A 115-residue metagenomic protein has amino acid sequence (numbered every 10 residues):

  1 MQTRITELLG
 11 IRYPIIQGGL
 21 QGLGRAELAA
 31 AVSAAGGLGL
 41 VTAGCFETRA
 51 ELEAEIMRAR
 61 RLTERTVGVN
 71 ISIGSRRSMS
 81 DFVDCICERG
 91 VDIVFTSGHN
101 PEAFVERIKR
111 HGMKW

Functional and structural regions predicted by a protein language model:
M1-W115: Active-site entrance/lid segments in N-terminal catalytic domains of soluble metabolic enzymes
